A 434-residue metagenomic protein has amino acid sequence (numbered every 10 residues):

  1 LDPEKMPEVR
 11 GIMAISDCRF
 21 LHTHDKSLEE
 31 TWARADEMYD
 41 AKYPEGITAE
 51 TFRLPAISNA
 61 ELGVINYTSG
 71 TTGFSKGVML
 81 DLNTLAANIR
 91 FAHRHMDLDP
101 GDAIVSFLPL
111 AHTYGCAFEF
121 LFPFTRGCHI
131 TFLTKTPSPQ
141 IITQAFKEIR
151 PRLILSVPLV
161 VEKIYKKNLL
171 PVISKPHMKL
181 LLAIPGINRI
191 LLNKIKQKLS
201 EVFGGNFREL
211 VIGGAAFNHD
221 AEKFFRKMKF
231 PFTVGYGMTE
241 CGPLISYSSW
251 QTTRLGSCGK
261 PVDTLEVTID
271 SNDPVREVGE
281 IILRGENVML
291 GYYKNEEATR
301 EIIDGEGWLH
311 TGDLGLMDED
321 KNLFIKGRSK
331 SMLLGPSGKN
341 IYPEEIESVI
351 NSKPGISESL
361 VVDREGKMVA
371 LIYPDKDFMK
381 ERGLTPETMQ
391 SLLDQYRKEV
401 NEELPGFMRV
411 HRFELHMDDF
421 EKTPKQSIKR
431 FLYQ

Functional and structural regions predicted by a protein language model:
L1-G11, K26-S27, I130-I149, I341-I346: ATP-dependent adenylate-forming carboxylate-activation enzymes
M6-P7, A14-N59, N168-K198: ANL superfamily adenylate-forming
E45-Y67, F74, D97-A103: Conserved pre-ATP/AMP-binding loop-to-beta segment of ANL
G63-I89: Conserved AMP-binding A3 loop
A86-A103, L110-K198, N206: Conserved AMP-binding/adenylation subdomain of ANL enzymes
L191-L323, S329-M332, E347, S357: Conserved AMP-binding/adenylate-forming
G285, L290-G291, L314-G406: AMP-binding/adenylate-forming catalytic core of the ANL superfamily
Y373, L415-Q434: Flexible lysine-rich "adenylation lid" loop at the C-terminal edge of ANL adenylation domains
